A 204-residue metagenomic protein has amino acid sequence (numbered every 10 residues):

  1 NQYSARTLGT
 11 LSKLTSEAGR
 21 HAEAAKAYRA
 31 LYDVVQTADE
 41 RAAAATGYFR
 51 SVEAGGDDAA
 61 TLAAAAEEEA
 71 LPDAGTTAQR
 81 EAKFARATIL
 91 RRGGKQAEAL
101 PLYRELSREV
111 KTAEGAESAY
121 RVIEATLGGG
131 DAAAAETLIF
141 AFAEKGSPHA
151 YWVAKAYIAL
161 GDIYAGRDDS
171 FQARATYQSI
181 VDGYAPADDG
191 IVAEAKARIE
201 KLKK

Functional and structural regions predicted by a protein language model:
N1-K204: Acidic, polar-rich low-complexity tracts and alpha-helical solenoid repeat scaffolds
